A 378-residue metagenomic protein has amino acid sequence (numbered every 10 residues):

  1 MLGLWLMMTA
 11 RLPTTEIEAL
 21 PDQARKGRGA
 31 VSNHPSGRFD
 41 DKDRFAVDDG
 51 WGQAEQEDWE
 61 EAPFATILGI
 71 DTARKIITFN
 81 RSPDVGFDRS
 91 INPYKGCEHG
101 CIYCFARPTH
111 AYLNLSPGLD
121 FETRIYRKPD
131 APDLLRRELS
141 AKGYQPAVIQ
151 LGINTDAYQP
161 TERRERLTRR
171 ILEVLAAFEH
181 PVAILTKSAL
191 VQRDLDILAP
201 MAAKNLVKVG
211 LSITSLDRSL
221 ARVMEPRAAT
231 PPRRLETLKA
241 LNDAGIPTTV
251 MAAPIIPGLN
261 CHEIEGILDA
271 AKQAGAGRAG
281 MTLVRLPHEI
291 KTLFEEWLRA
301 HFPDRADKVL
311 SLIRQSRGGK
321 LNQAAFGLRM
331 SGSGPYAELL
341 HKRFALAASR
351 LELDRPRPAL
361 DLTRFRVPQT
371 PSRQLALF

Functional and structural regions predicted by a protein language model:
L2-L68, T72, T78-F79, H262-F378: Auxiliary Fe-S-binding modules of radical SAM enzymes
Q56-K95, H99-G210, T214-R222, T230-D243: Conserved Radical SAM active-site core
V174-H180, T237-P247, S316-G319, R343-D354: A structural motif corresponding to the C-terminal end of an alpha-helix and its immediate exit/capping segment
A183, T249, A279-M281: Short hydrophobic alpha-helical runs that function as membrane-insertion/retention elements
A189-Q192, I256-E265: Active-site glycine- and acidic-residue-rich loops that bind and position anionic ligands or nucleotide-like cofactors
A203-L206, P247, G275-G277: Glycine-enriched alpha-helix->loop->beta-strand junction motifs that scaffold or abut catalytic
L216-R218, M224-R227, A240-N260, V284-L286 (+1 more regions): Conserved strand-turn element in the central/C-terminal portion of the radical SAM core barrel that lines
